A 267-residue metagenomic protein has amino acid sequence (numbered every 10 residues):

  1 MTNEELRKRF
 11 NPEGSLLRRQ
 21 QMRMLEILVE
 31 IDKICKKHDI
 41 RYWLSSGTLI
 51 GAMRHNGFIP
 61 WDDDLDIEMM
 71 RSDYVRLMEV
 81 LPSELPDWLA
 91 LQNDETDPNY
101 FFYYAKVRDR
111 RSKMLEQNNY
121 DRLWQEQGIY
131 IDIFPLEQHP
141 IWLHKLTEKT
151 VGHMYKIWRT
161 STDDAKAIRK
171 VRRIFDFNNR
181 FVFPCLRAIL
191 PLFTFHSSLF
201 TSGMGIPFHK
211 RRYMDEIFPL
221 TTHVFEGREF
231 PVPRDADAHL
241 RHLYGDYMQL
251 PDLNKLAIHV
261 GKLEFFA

Functional and structural regions predicted by a protein language model:
T2, R7-H38, L81-P140, T160-G245 (+1 more regions): Conserved catalytic core of two-metal-ion nucleotidyltransferases
D32-L65, Y74-V75, H242-L243: Active-site nucleotide-donor binding segment shared across nucleotidyl transfer reactions
I50-G51, G57, D63, E68-V75 (+1 more regions): A surface-exposed partner-binding patch
W142-E148: A short secondary-structure junction signal
M154: A contiguous, mid-domain pocket- or channel-lining segment that forms the substrate-recognition surface
